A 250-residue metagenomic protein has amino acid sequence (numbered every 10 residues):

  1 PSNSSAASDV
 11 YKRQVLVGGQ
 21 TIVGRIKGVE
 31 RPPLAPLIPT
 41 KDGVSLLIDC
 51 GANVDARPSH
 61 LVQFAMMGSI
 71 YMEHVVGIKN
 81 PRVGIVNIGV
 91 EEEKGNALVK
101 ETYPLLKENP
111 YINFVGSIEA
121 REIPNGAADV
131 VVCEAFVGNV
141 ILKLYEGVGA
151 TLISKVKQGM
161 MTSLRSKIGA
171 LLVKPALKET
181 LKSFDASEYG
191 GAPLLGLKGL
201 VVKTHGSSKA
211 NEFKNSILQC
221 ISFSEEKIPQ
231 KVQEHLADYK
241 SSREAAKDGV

Functional and structural regions predicted by a protein language model:
P1-A7, Y11: Single conserved hydrophobic/aromatic residue that forms the stacking wall/gate of nucleotide- or nucleobase-binding
A6, G126-A127: Alpha-helix C-terminal capping/helix-to-coil transition sites in glycosyltransferase folds
S8-D9, I48, N113-S117, C133: General beta-strand structural signal in soluble alpha/beta enzymes
V15-V17, K94, I141: Glycine/Thr-rich phosphate-binding loops of Rossmann-like dinucleotide-binding domains
V15-V17, T40-V54, N80-I88: Acidic/polar active-site rim loop that often engages polyanionic ligands
G19-P33, L37-L47, A127-V131, A135-A245: Glycine-rich phosphate/nucleotide-binding loop
C50-V54, V90-E91, V202, G206-S207: Short beta-strand and adjoining strand-loop segment in the mid-core of the Rossmann-like NAD(P)-dependent dehydrogenase
V54-A120, D129: Glycine-rich phosphate/diphosphate-binding loop of Rossmann-like nucleotide-binding domains
